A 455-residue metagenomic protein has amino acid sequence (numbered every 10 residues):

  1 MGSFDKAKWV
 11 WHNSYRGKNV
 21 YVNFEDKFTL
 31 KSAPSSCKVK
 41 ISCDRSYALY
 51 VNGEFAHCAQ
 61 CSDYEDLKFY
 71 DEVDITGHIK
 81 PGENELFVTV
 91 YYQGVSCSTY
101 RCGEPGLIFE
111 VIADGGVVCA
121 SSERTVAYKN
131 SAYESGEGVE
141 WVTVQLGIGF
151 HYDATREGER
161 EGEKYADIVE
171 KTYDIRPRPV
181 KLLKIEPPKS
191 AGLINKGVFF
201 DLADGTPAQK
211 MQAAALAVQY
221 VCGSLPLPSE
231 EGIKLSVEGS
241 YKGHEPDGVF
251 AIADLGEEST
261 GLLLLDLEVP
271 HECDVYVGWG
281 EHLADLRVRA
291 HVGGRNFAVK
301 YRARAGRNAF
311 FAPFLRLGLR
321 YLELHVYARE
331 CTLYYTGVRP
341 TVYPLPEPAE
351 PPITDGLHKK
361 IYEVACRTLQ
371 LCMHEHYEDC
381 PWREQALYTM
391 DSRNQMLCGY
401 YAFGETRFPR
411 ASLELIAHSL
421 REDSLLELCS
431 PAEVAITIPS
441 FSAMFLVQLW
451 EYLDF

Functional and structural regions predicted by a protein language model:
M1-W382, D391, R407-S412, I416 (+1 more regions): Extracellular/oxidizing-compartment recognition motifs
D44, L387-D391, G404, I436-V447: Aromatic- and histidine-enriched alpha-helix N-cap/loop-to-helix transition segments that scaffold the rims
L387, G399, L413: Functionally critical mobile loop/hinge segments
N394-E405, F445-F455: Well-ordered alpha-helical scaffold segments within catalytic/enzyme domains
A432-T437, L453-F455: The substrate-binding groove and active-site-proximal loops of carbohydrate-active enzymes, especially glycoside
